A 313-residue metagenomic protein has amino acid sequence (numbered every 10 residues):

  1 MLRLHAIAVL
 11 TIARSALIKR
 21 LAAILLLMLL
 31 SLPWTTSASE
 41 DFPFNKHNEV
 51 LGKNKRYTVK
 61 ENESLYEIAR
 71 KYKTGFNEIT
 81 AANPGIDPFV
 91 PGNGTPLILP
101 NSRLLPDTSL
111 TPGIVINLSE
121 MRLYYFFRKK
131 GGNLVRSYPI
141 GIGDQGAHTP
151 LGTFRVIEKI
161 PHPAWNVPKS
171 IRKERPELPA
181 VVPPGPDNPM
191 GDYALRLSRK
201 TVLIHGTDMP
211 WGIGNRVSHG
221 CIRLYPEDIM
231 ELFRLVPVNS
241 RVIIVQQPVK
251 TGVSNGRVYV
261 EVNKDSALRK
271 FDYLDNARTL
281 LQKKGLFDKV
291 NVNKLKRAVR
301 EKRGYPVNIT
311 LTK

Functional and structural regions predicted by a protein language model:
M1-I18: N-terminal secretory signal peptides that target proteins for export/translocation
L2, E40-K73: Primarily a LysM-type cell-wall glycan-binding module
A22-P33: Bacterial N-terminal signal peptides
S39-L51, G75-V115, H148, V242 (+1 more regions): Extracellular LysM carbohydrate-binding repeats and other cell-envelope/extracellular binding modules
K60-F89, G132-L134: LysM (lysin motif) carbohydrate-binding repeats in extracellular/periplasmic proteins that recognize
R103-P210, R234, V262-N263, L268-K313: Gly/Pro-biased beta-strand-loop elements
D192, L197-P248: Flexible, glycine-rich surface segments
I229-F233, R241-G256, N263-N276: C-terminal soluble interaction/assembly domains
